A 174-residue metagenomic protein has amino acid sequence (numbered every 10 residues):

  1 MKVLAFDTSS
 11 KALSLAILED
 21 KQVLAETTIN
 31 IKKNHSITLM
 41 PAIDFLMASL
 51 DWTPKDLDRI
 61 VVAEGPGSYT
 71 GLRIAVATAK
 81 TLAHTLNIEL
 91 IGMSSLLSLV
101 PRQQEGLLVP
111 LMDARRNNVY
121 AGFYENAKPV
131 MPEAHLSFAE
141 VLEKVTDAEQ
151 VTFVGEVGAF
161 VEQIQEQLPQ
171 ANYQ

Functional and structural regions predicted by a protein language model:
M1-E64, H135: N-terminal beta-alpha supersecondary unit
S14, T70, V161-Q163: Glycine/Thr-rich phosphate-binding loops of Rossmann-like dinucleotide-binding domains
Q22, N34, E89-Q174: Surface "functional belts" at beta-alpha junctions
N30-P41, Y69-R73, A77, S94: Residues at secondary-structure transition points
I43, T78-L82, V100: Buried hydrophobic packing segments
S49-K55, H84-M93: Phosphate-handling active-site elements
R59-L90: DPxDG-like acidic metal-binding loop motif
